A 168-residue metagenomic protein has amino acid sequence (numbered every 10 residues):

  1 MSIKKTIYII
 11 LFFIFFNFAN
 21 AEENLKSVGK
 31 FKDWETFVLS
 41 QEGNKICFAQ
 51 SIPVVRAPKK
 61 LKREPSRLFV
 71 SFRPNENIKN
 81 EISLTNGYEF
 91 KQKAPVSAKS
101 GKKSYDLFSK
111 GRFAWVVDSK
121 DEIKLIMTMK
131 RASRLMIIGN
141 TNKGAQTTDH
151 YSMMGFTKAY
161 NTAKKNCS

Functional and structural regions predicted by a protein language model:
M1-I3: N-terminal secretory signal peptides that target proteins for export/translocation
K5-F16: Sec-dependent N-terminal signal peptides
A21-S168: A generic "folded-domain core" signal
